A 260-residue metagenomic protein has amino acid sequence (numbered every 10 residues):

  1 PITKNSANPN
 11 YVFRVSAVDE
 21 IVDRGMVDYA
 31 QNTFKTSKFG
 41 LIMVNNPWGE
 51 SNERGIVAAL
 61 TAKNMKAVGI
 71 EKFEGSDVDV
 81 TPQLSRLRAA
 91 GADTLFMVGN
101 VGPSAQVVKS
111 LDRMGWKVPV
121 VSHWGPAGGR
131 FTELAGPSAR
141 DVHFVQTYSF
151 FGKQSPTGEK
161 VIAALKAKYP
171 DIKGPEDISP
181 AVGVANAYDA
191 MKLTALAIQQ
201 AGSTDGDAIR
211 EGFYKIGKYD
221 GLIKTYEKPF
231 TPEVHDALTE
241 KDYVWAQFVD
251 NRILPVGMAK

Functional and structural regions predicted by a protein language model:
P1-G69, K117-F144, F150-F151: Extracytoplasmic ligand/sensor domains, especially the bilobed periplasmic-binding protein
A7, Q31-T36, V57-M65, S85-A92 (+5 more regions): Sec-exported extracytoplasmic/periplasmic mature domains
P9, V108-Y188, Q199, Q247 (+1 more regions): Extracellular/periplasmic periplasmic-binding protein-like sensory domains
V22, N52, P103, N186-A190: Catalytic-loop motifs flanking and including active-site residues across diverse enzymes
V22-G25, F73-R86: Structural motif
K38-M43, G91-V101, V107, V118-H123 (+1 more regions): Periplasmic-binding protein-like
D79-Q83, P103, R130-F131: Short acidic active-site motifs
P170-A185, M191, A195-P255: Segments of small-molecule ligand-sensing domains
